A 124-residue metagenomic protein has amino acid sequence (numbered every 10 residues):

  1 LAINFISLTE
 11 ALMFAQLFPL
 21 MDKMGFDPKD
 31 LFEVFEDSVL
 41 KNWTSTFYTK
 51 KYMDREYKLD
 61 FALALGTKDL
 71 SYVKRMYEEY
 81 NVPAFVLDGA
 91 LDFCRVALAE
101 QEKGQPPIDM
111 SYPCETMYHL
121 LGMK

Functional and structural regions predicted by a protein language model:
L1-M117: Helical "substrate-binding/catalytic lid" subdomain of Rossmann-like NAD(P)-dependent dehydrogenases/reductases
L120: Active-site/catalytic core of tyrosine-dependent DNA strand-transfer enzymes
M123-K124: ATP-dependent carboxylate/acyl-activation modules
